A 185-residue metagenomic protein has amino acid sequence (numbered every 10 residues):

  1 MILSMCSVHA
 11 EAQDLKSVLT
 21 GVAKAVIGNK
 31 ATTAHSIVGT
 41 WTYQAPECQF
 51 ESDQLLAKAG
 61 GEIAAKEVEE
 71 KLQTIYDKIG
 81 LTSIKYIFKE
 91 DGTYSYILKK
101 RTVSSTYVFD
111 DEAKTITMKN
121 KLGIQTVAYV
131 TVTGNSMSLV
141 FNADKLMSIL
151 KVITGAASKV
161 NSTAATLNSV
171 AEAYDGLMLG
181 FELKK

Functional and structural regions predicted by a protein language model:
M1-V18: Bacterial Sec-dependent N-terminal signal peptides
Q13-K89, S95-I97, R101-V103, D111-K185: Lipid interaction determinants
